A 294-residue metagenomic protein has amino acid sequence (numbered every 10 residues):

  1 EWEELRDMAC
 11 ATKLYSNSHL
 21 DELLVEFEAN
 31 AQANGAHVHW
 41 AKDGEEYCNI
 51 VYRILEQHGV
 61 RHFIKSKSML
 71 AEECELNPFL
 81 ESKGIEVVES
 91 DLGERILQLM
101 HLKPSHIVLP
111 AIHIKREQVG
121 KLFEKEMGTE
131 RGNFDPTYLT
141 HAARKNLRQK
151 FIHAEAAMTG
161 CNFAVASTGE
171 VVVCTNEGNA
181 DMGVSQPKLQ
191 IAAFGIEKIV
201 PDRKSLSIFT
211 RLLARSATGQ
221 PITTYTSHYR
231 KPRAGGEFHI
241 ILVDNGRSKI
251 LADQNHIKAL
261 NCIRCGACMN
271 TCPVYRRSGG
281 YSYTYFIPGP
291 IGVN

Functional and structural regions predicted by a protein language model:
E1-N255: The feature marks the mature, well-folded catalytic cores of soluble enzymes
E170, A267, P290-V293: Gly/Ser/Thr-rich helix-start
R233-A259, V274-N294: Ferredoxin-type iron-sulfur electron-transfer modules in oxidoreductases and energy-metabolism complexes
C262-C268, C272: Short cysteine clusters
